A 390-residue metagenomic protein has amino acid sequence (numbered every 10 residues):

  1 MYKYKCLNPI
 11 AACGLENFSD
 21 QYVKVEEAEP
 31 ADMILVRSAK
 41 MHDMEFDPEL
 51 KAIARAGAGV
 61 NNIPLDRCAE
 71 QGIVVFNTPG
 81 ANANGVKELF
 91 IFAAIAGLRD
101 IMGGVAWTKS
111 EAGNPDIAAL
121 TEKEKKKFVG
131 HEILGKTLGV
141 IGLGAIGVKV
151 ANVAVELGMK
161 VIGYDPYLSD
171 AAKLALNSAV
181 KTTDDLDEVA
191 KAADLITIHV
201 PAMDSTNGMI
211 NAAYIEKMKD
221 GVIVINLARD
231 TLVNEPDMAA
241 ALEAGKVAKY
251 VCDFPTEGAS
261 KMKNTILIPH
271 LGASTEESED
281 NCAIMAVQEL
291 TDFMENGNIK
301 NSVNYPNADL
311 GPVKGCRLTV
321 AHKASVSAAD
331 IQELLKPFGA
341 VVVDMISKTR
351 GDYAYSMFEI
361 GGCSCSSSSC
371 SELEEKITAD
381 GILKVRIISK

Functional and structural regions predicted by a protein language model:
M1-T78, K191, N211-E216, I223 (+5 more regions): An N-terminal-biased, well-structured beta-alpha scaffold segment characteristic of Rossmann-like dinucleotide-binding
A39-M44, P166-A259, S274: Rossmann-like adenosine-cofactor binding region
P79-T137, N301: Phosphate-binding beta-alpha-beta segment of Rossmann-like dinucleotide-binding domains, i.e., the NAD(P)
K87-A106, A154-M159, I284-N298, Q332-K336: Oxidoreductase and adenylate-handling cofactor-binding alpha/beta cores
K136, L143-G144: Glycine-rich Rossmann-fold phosphate-binding loop(s) that bind the pyrophosphate of adenine dinucleotide cofactors
G147-V148: N-terminal Rossmann-fold NAD(P) dinucleotide-binding loop
D220-P312, L318-H322, F338, Y353-E359 (+1 more regions): Rossmann-like dinucleotide-binding domain for NAD(H)/NADP(H)
A324-V343: Short amphipathic alpha-helix segments
